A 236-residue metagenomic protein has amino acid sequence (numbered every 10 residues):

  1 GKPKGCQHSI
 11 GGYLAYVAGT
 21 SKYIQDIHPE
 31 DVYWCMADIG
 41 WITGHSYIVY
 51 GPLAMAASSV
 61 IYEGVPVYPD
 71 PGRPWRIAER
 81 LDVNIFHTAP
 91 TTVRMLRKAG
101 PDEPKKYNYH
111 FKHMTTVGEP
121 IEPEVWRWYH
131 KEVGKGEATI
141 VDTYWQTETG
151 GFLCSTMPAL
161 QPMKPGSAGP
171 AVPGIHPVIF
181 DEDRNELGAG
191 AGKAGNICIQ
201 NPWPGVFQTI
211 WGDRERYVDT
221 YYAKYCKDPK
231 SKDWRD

Functional and structural regions predicted by a protein language model:
G1, D38, G118, W145 (+1 more regions): Active-site glycine-centered loops adjacent to acidic/histidine catalytic or metal-binding residues that shape
G1-A15: Conserved AMP-binding A3 loop
G11-V32, I42-N84, A99-P101: Conserved AMP-binding/adenylation subdomain of ANL enzymes
Y50, A57, N84-T88, R97-P165 (+2 more regions): Gly/Ser/Thr-rich phosphate-binding loop
V117, C154-T156, G169, A189-G192 (+2 more regions): Active-site glycine/GP-rich loop and adjacent strand/helix microenvironment that borders small-molecule binding pockets
P162-A171, G188, K224-D236: Short Gly/Pro-enriched turn/cap motifs at secondary-structure boundaries
V178-N201, V206: Conserved beta-loop-beta connector loops within the AMP-binding
C198-D236: Conserved ATP-binding/catalytic segment of the ANL
